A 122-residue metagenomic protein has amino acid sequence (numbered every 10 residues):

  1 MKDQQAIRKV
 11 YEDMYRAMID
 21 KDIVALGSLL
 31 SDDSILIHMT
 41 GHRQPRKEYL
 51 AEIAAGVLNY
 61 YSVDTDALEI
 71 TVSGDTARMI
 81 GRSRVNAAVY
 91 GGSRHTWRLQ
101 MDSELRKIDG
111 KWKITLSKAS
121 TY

Functional and structural regions predicted by a protein language model:
K2-Q5, I23-V72, R82, T96: A solvent-exposed, acidic/Ser-Thr-rich amphipathic alpha-helical stretch
R8, Y15-R16: Amphipathic alpha-helical repeat scaffolds
M14, K21-D22: Short helix-adjacent coil turns
M14, T65-I70, V85, Q100-R106: Hydrophobic/aromatic beta-strand elements that line small-molecule binding cavities or substrate pockets in beta-rich
A67, G74-T76, D109: Residue-level signal for tight coil/turn positions that link beta-strands
D75-A87: A short hydrophobic beta-strand element
R78, R98-Y122: Short beta-strand edge/turn micro-motifs at domain boundaries
N86-H95: Short, cysteine-centered beta-strand-loop-beta hairpins and adjacent loop/turn segments enriched in charged/polar
